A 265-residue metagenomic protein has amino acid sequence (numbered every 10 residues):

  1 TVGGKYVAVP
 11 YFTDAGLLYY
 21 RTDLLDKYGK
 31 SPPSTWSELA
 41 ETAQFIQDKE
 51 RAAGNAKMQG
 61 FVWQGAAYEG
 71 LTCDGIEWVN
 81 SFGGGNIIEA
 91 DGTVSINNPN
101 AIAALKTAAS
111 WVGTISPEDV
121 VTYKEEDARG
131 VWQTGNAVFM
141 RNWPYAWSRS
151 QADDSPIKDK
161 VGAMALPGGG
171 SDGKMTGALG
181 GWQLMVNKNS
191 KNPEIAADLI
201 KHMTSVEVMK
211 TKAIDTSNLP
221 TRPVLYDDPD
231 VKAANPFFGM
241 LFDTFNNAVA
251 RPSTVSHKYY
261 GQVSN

Functional and structural regions predicted by a protein language model:
T1, R51-A52, G60, G65-Y68 (+5 more regions): Short, solvent-exposed loop/beta-turn-alpha elements that line the ligand-binding surface or hinge of extracytoplasmic
T1-A15, S31, A56-K57, L71-D74 (+2 more regions): Hinge/lid segment of periplasmic solute-binding proteins
V2-Y11, G16, A40-T93, A137-F139: Extracytoplasmic/periplasmic solute-binding protein
K27-Y28, I102, K106-S116, D127 (+2 more regions): Extracytoplasmic/periplasmic substrate-recognition and gating elements
S34-E41, D119-T134: Short helix-initiation/N-cap motifs at beta->coil->alpha
A43-F45, A90-T122, L166: Glycine-centered hinge/linker elements that transmit conformational signals in sensory and ligand-binding systems
A90, F237-N265: C-terminal capping/gating helix-and-loop segments adjacent to ligand/active sites or protein-protein/ligand interfaces
V138-N142, G162: Paired acidic/hydrophobic, glycine-rich loop segments that form the ligand-binding mouth/hinge of periplasmic-binding
